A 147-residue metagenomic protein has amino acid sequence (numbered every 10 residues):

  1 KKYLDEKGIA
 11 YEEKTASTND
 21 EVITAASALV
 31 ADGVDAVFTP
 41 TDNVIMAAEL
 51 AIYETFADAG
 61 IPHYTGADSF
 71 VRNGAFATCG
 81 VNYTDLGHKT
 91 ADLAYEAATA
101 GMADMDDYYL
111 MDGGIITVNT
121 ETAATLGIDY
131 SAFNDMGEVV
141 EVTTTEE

Functional and structural regions predicted by a protein language model:
Y3-N19: Short beta-strand elements in bilobed, periplasmic/extracellular small-molecule ligand-binding domains
D5-A10, D32-V37, A59-P62: Loop/turn elements at helix/coil->beta-strand transitions in domains of secreted/extracellular proteins
A16-V30: Structural motif
V22-T24, V71-G80: Glycine-rich, charge-decorated loop segments at or immediately adjacent to ligand/cofactor-binding or catalytic sites
V34-I45, Y64-G66: Periplasmic-binding protein-like
A48, I52-F76: Venus flytrap/periplasmic-binding-protein-like
V81-G101: Hydrophobic alpha-helical segments within soluble ligand-binding/sensing domains
E96-E147: Hinge/cleft segment of the Venus flytrap/periplasmic-binding protein
